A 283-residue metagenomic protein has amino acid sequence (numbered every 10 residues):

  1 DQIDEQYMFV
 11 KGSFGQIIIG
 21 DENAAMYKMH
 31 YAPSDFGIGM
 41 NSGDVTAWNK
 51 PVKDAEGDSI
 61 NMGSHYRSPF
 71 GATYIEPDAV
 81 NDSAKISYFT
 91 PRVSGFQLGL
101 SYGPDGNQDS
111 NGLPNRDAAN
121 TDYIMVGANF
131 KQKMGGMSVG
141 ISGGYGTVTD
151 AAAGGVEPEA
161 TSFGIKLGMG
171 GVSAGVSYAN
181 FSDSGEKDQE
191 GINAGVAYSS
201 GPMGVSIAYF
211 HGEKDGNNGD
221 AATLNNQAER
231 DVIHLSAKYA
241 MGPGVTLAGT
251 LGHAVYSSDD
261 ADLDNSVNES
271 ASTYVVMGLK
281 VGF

Functional and structural regions predicted by a protein language model:
D1-F9, R116-D117, A222-E229: Outer-membrane beta-barrel proteins
D1-N107, N120-D122, N129-G135: Outer membrane beta-barrel
Q16, G95-Q97, G136-G140, G171-S173 (+3 more regions): Outer-membrane beta-barrel architecture
E22-A24, V80, S101-D105, K131 (+5 more regions): Outer-membrane beta-barrel pore domains and translocons
T73, S110-N115, N217-N225, D259-V267: Extracellular loop and loop/strand-boundary signature of outer-membrane beta-barrel proteins
T121-A240: Detector for outer-membrane/organellar transmembrane beta-barrel domains, recognizing the amphipathic beta-strand
H234-Y256, K280: C-terminal closing repeat unit and adjoining cap/tail of repeat-based domains
S270-F283: Outer-membrane beta-barrel "beta-signal"
